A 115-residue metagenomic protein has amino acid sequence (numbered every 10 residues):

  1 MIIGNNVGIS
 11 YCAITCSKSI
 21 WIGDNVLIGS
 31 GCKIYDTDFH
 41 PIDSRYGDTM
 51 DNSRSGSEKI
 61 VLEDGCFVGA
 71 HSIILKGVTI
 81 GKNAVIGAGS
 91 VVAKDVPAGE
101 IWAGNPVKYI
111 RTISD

Functional and structural regions predicted by a protein language model:
M1-I74, V78, N105, I113-S114: Flexible, glycine/small-residue-enriched loop-and-beta-strand segment within the central core of proteins
V78-V107: C-terminal/domain-terminus segments
I110: Short Cys/His-rich micro-motifs in 6-15 aa windows
